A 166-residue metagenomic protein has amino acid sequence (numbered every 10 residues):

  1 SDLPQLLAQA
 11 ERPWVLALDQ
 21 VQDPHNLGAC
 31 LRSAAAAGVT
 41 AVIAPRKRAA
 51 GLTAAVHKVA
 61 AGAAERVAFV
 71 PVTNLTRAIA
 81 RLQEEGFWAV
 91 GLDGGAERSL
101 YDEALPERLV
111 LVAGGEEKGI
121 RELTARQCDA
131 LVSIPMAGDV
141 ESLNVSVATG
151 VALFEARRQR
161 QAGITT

Functional and structural regions predicted by a protein language model:
S1-T166: Post-transcriptional modification and biogenesis factors for structured RNAs of the translation apparatus
